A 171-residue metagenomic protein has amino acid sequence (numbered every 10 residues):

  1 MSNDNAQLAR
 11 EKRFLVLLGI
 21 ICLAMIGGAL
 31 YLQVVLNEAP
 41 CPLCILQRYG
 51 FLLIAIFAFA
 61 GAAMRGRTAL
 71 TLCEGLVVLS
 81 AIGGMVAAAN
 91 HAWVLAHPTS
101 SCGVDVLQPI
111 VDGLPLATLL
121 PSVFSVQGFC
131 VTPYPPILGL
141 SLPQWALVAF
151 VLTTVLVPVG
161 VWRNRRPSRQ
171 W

Functional and structural regions predicted by a protein language model:
M1-L53: Transmembrane alpha-helical insertion/packing segments
A9-I20, G66-M85: Interfacial segments of alpha-helical transmembrane regions
I21, M25-G28, I54-F57, S80-N90 (+1 more regions): Membrane-embedded alpha-helical transmembrane segments of multi-pass integral membrane proteins
G27-Y31, F59-A60, P133, P158: Alpha-helical transmembrane segments of multipass membrane proteins
G28-Q33, G83-P98, L116: C-terminal TM-helix exit segments that contain a strictly Trp-centered aromatic cap at the helix terminus
R48, E74-A88, D105-D112, F150: Hydrophobic alpha-helical segments of small multi-pass membrane proteins
A96-S141: Extracytosolic (periplasmic/ER-lumenal) interhelical loops and adjacent juxtamembrane/interface segments of multi-pass
S125-W171: A hydrophobic membrane-anchoring alpha-helix module
